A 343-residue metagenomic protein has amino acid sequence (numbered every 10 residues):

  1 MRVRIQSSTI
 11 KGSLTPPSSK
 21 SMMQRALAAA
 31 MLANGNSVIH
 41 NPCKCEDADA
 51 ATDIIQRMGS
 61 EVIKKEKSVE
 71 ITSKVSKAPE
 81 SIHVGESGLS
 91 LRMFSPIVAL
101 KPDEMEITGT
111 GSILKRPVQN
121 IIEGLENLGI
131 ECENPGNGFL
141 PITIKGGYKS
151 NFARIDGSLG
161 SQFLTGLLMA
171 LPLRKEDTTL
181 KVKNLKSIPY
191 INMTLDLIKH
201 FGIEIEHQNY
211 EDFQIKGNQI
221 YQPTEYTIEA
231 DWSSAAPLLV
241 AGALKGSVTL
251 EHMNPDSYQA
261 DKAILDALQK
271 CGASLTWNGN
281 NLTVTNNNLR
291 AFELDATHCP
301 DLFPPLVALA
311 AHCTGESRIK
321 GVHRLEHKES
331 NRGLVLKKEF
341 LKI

Functional and structural regions predicted by a protein language model:
M1-I343: Short, structured segments at the rim of ligand-binding sites
